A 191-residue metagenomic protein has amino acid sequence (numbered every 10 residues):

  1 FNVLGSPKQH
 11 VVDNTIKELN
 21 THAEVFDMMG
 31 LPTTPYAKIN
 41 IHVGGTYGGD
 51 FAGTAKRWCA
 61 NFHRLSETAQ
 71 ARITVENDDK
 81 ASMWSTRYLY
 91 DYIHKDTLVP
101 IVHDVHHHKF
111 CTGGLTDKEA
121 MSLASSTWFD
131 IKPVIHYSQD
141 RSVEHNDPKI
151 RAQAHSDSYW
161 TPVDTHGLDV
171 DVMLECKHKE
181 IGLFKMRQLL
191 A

Functional and structural regions predicted by a protein language model:
F1-L4, I41-G45, H106, S138-D140 (+1 more regions): Short loop/turn segments at strand-loop or loop-helix junctions that form parts of catalytic or ligand-binding pockets
N2-P100: Active-site acidic/histidine proton-transfer and metal-coordination neighborhood in alpha/beta enzyme cores
I73, D104, V172: Conserved, mostly hydrophobic/aromatic
M83, H103, C111-T112: Active-site-adjacent pocket scaffolds in enzyme catalytic domains
V99, K109-A191: Histidine-acidic metal/acid-base catalytic patches
